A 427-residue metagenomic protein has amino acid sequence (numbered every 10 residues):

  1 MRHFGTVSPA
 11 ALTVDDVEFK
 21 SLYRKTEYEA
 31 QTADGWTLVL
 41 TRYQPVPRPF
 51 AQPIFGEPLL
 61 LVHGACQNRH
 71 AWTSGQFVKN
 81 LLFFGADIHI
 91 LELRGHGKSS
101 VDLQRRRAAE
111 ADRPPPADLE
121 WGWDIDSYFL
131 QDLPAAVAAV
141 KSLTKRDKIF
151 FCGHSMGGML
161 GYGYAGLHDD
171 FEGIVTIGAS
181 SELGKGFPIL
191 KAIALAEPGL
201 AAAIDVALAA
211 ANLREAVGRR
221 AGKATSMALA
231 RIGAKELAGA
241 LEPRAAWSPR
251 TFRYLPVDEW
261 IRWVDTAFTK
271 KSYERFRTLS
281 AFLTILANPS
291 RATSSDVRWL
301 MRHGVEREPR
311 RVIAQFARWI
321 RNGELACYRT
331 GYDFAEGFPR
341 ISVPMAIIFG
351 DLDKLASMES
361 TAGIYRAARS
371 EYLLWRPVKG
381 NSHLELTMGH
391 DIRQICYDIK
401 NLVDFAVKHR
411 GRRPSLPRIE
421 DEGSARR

Functional and structural regions predicted by a protein language model:
T13-P47: N-terminal cap/lid segment of alpha/beta-hydrolase-fold proteins
P45-D102: Short, surface-exposed "cap/lid" segments of acyl-processing enzymes
L91-E120: Glycine-rich "HGGG/HGxG" loop immediately N-terminal to the catalytic nucleophile of the alpha/beta-hydrolase
E110-K141: Alpha/beta-hydrolase active-site loop
S142, R146, M156-L325: Alpha/beta-hydrolase-fold enzymes
I341, I347-F349, D353: Short beta-strand/loop motif that positions the catalytic acidic residue of the alpha/beta-hydrolase fold
V343, S357-R366: Short alpha-helix in the alpha/beta-hydrolase fold that links the catalytic acid
N381-Q394: Catalytic histidine-centered segment of alpha/beta-hydrolase-like enzymes
